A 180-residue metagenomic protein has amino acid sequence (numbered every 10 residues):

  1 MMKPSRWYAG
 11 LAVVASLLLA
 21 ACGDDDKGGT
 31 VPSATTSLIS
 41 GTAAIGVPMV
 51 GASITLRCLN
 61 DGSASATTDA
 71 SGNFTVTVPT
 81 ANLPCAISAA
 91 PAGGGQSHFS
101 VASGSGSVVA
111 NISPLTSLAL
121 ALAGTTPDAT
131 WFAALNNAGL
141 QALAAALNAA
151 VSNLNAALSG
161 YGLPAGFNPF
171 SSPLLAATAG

Functional and structural regions predicted by a protein language model:
M1-A20: Sec-dependent bacterial lipoprotein signal peptides
A20-G180: Feature for extracytoplasmic/surface-facing segments of secreted or surface-associated proteins, emphasizing
